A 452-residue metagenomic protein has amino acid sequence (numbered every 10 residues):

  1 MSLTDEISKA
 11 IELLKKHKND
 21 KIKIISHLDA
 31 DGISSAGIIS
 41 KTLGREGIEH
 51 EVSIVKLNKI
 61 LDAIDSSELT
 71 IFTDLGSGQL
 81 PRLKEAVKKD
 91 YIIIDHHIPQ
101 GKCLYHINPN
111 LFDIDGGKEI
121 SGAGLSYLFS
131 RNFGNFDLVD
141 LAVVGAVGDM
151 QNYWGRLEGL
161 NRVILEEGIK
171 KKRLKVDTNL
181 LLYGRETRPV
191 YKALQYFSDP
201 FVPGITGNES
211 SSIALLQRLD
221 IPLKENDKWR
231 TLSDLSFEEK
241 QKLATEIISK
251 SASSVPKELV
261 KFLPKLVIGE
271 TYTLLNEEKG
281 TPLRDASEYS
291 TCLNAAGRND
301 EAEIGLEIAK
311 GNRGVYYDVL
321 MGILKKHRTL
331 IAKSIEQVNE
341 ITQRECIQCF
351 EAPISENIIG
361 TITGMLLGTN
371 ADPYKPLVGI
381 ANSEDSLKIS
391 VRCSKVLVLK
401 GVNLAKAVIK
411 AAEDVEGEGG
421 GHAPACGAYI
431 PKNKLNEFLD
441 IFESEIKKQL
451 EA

Functional and structural regions predicted by a protein language model:
M1-C292, A296-A452: Replace "Mg2+/Mn2+-dependent" with "divalent metal-dependent
